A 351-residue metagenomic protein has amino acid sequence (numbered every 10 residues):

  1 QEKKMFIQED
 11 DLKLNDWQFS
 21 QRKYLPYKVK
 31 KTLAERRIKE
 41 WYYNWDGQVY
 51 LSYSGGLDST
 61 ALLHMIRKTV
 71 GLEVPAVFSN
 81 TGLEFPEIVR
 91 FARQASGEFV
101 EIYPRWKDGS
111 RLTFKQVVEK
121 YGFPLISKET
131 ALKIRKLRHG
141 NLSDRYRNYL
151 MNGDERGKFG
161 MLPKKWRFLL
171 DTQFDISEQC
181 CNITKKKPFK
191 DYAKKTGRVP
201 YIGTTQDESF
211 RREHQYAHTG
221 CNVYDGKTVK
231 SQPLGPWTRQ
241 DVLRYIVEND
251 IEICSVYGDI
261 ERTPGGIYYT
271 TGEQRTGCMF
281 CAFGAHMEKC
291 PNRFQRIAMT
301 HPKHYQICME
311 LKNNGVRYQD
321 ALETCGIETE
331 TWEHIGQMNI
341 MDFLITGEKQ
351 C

Functional and structural regions predicted by a protein language model:
E2-D241, E248: ATP-dependent adenylation/nucleotidyltransferase module used to activate substrates
K4-S20, K227, T238-C351: ATP/NTP-dependent adenylation/nucleotidyl-transfer catalytic domains that generate, transfer, or process NMP-activated
